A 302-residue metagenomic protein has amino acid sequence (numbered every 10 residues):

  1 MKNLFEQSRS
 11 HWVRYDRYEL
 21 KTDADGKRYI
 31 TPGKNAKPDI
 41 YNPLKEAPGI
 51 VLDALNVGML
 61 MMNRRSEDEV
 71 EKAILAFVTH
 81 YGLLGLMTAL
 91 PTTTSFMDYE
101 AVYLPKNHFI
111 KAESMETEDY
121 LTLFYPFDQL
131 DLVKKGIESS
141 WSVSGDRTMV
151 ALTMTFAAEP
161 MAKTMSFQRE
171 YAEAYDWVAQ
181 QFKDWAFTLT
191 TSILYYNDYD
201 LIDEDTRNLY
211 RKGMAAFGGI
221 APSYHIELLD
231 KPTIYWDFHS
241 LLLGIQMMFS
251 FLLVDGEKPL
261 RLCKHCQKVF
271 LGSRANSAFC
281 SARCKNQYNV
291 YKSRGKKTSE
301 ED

Functional and structural regions predicted by a protein language model:
M1-F270: Short helix-coil boundary/hinge micro-motifs
I245-D302: BZIP DNA-binding basic region
